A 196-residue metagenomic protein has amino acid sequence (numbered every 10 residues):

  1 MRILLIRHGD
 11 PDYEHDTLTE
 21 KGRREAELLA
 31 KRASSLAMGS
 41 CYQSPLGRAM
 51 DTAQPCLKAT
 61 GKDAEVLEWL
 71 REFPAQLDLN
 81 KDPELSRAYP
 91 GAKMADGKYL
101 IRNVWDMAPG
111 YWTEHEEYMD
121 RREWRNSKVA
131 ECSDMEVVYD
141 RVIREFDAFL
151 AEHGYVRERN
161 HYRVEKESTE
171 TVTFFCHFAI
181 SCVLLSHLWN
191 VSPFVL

Functional and structural regions predicted by a protein language model:
M1-L4: Extreme N-terminal starter segment of soluble prokaryotic enzymes
R7-D12: Short polar catalytic/cofactor-binding loops
L18, A53-L57, L185-H187: Short amphipathic alpha-helical segments
L18-A33: Short catalytic helix/loop segments, enriched in acidic residues and glycine and frequently bearing histidine
G22-R23, K58-T60, D82-P83, W189-P193: Glycine-rich, phosphate-binding/catalytic loops in enzymes
K31-R122: Phosphate-coordination/substrate-recognition cap region in phosphate-metabolizing enzymes
R121-H161: Internal catalytic-core helix/loop-beta-alpha segment that presents or stabilizes conserved functional determinants
R144-L196: Active-site-adjacent alpha-helix immediately C-terminal to a catalytic or transition-state-stabilizing loop
